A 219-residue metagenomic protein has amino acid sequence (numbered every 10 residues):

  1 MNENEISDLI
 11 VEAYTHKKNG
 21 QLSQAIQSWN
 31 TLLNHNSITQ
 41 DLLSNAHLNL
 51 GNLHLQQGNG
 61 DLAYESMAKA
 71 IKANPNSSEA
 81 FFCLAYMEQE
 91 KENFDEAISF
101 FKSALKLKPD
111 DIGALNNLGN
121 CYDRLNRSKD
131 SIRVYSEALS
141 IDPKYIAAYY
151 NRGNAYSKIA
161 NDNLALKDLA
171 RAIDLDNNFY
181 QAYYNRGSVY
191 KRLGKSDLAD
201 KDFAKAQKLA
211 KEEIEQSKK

Functional and structural regions predicted by a protein language model:
M1-E12, S188-K219: Terminal, low-structured helical/coil segments at or just beyond the last alpha-helical repeat
I10-K18, S44-Q56, E79-E90, G113-R124 (+2 more regions): Conserved alpha-helical positions within TPR/SEL1-like repeat arrays
L32, K69-A70, S103-A104, E137-A138 (+2 more regions): Canonical positions in the second alpha-helix
H35-T39, A73, L107, I141 (+2 more regions): Structural marker of alpha-solenoid helical repeat scaffolds
